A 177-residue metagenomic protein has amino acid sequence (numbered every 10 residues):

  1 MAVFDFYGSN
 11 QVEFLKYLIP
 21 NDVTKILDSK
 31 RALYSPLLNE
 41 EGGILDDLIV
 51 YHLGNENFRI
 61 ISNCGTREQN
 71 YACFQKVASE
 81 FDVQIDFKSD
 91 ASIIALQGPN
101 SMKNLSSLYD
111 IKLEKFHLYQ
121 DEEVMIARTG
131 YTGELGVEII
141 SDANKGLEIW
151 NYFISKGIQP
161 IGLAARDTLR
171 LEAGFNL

Functional and structural regions predicted by a protein language model:
M1-L177: Basic, glycine/lysine-rich polyanion-binding surfaces/domains
